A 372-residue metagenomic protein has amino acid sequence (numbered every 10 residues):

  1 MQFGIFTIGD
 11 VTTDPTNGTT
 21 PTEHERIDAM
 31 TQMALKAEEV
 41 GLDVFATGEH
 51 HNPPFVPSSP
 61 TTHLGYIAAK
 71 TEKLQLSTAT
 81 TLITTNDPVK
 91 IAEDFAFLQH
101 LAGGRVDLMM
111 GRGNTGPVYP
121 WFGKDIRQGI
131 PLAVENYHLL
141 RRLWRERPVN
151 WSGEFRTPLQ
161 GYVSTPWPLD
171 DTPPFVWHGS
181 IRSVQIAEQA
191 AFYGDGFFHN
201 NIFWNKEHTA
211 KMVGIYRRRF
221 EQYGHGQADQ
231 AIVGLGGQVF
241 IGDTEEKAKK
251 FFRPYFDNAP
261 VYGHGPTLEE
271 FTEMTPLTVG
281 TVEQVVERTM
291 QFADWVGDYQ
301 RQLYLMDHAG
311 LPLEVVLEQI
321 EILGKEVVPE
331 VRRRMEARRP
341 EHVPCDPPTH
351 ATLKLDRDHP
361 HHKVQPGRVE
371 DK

Functional and structural regions predicted by a protein language model:
M1-L76, P173, H342-C345, K354-K372: N-terminal beta1-alpha1-beta2 module of alpha/beta enzyme domains
M1-P21, T115-V118, P158-T172, H264-M274 (+2 more regions): N-terminal small/glycine-rich loop or linker at the start of catalytic domains across soluble metabolic enzymes
F3, G41, E49, I67 (+9 more regions): Conserved, mostly hydrophobic/aromatic
F3-T7, F45-T47, L76-T78, V106-M110 (+4 more regions): Hydrophobic faces of well-ordered beta-strands that scaffold small-molecule active sites in alpha/beta enzyme cores
T13-I27, T81-V89, D171-R182, E273-E283: Active-site mouth loops of central-metabolism enzymes
T16, D87-D195, E207-A210, G214 (+3 more regions): Internal, glycine-rich beta/alpha segment that forms the wall or movable "lid" of small-molecule/cofactor binding
V44-I67, L82, N114, N201-W204 (+1 more regions): Glycine-rich, proline-tolerant flexible connector loops at the mouths of alpha/beta enzymes
Q185-A191, T209-R217, G224-V261: Aromatic-lined glycan-binding groove of carbohydrate-active enzymes
